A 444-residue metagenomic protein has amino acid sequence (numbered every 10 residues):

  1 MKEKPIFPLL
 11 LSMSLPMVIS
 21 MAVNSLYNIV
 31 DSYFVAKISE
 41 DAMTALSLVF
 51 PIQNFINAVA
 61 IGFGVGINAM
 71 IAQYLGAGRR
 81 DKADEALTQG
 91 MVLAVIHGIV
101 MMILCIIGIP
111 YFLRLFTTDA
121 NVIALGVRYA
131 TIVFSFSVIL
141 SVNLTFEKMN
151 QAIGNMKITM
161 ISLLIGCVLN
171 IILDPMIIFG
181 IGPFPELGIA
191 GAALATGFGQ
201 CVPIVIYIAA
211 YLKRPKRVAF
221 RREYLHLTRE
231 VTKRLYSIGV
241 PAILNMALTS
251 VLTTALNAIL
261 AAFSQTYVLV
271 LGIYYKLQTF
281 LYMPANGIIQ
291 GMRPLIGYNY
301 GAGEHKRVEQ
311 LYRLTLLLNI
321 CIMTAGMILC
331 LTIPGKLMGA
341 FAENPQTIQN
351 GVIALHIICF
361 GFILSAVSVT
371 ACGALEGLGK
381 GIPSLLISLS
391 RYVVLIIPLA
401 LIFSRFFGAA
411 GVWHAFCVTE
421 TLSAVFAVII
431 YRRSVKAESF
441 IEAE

Functional and structural regions predicted by a protein language model:
M1-S14, I71-V138, F184-V240, I296-G361 (+1 more regions): Short alpha-helical transmembrane segments in multi-pass integral membrane proteins
E3, F7-L26, V30, I52-V59 (+7 more regions): Residue-level signal for short hydrophobic patches within transmembrane helices of multi-pass membrane transporters
S12-D31, I132, G166, G199-P203 (+4 more regions): Transmembrane helical elements of multi-pass membrane transporters/channels
M17, M21, Y33, A69 (+16 more regions): Transmembrane alpha-helix boundary and packing residues in multipass membrane permease domains and related
A22, L26-T44, L113-A120, M176-L187 (+4 more regions): Helix-terminus/linker motif at the lipid-water interface of multi-pass membrane proteins
M43-I103, L140-T159, N257, V270-I328 (+2 more regions): Small-residue-rich hydrophobic transmembrane alpha-helices
F55-A58, N170-P175, I204-I208, F280-M283 (+3 more regions): Hydrophobic transmembrane alpha-helices of multi-pass small-molecule transporters
G64, N68, V133-Q151, T159-C167 (+5 more regions): Short runs within selected transmembrane alpha-helices of multi-pass transporters and secretion channels
